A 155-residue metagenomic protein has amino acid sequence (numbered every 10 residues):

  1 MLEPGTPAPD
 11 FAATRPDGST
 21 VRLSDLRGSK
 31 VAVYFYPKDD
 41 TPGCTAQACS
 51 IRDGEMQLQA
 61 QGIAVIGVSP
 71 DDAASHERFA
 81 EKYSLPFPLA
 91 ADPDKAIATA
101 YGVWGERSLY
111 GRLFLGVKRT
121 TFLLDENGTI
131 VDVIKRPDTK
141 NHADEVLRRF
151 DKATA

Functional and structural regions predicted by a protein language model:
M1-A155: Chalcogenol-based redox active-site neighborhoods
